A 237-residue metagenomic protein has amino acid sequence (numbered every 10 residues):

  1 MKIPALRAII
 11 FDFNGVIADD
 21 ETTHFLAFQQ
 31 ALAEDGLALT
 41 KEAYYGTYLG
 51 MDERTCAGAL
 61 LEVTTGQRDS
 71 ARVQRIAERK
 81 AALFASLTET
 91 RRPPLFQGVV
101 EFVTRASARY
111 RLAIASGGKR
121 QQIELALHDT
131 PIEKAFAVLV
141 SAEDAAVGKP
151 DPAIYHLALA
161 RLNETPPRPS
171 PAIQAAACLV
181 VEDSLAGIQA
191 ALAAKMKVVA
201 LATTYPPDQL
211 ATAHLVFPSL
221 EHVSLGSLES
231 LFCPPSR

Functional and structural regions predicted by a protein language model:
K2-A8, T104, R120, E124-R237: Asp-based, Mg2+/Mn2+-dependent phosphohydrolase catalytic module
K2-G46: Active-site neighborhood of HAD-like aspartate-dependent phosphohydrolases
P4-A5, S86-I114, R120, E124: Short, acidic loop-to-helix structural element flanking the phosphoryl-transfer center in phosphate-processing enzymes
I17, L95, L112-A115, V147 (+1 more regions): Conserved SAM-binding loop
T23, Y48, D52, P94-G98 (+4 more regions): Short beta->alpha linker loops
F25, Q29, E53-G58, A81 (+2 more regions): An amphipathic alpha-helix signature
A38, R111-L112, K197: Residue-level detector of anion-binding/catalytic polar loops
L49-L87, Q97: A metal-dependent, Asp-based hydrolase signature
